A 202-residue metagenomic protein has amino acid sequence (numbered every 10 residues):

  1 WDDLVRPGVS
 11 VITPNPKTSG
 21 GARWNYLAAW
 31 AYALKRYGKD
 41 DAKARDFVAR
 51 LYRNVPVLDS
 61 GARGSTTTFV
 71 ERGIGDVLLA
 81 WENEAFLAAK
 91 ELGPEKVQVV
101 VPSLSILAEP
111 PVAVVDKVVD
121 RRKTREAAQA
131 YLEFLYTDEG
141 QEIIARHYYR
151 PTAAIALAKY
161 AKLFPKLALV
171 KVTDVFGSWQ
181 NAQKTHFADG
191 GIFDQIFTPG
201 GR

Functional and structural regions predicted by a protein language model:
W1-A31: A conserved helix-loop-strand patch within extracytoplasmic ligand-binding domains of the periplasmic binding
D2, L27, A31, A49 (+3 more regions): Solvent-exposed, polar/charged alpha-helical surfaces in well-ordered, non-transmembrane soluble domains, broadly
V9, A108-V112: Small-molecule pocket liners
V11-K17, Y52-P56, K117-D120: Second-shell loop/turn segments in exported
P16-G21, N83-L87, L104-L107, V118-D120 (+1 more regions): Solvent-exposed loop/turn segments at secondary-structure junctions within structured extracellular/periplasmic domains
T18, A31-K39, V118-A128: Short helix-loop capping/hinge motifs at secondary-structure junctions, enriched in acidic/polar residues
A31-Y32, R36-P102: Ligand-binding pocket segment of bilobal, Venus flytrap-like solute-binding proteins
V119-R202: Extracellular/periplasmic juxtamembrane helices and adjacent flexible linkers that interface with membrane partners
